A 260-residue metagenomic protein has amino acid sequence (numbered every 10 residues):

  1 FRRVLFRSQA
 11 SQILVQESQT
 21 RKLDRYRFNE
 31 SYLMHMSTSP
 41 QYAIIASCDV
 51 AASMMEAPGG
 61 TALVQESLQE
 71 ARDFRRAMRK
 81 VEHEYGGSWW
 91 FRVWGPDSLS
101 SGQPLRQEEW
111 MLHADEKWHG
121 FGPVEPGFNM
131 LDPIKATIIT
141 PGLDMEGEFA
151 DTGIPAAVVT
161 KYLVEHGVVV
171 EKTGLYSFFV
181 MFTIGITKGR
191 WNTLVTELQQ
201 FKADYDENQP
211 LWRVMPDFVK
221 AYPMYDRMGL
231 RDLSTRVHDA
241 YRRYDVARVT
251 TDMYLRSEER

Functional and structural regions predicted by a protein language model:
V4-L5: Short, small-residue-biased leader/transition segments that mark boundaries at the very start of proteins
S8-Q9, G167: Short coil/turn connectors at secondary-structure junctions
Q12-S18, M55: Short beta-strand-to-turn element immediately C-terminal to the catalytic PLP-Schiff-base lysine in fold type I
S18-Y26: Short helix-loop capping/hinge motifs at secondary-structure junctions, enriched in acidic/polar residues
R25-A52: PLP-dependent aminotransferase class I/II
P58-E258: Non-catalytic terminal extensions of PLP-dependent enzymes
